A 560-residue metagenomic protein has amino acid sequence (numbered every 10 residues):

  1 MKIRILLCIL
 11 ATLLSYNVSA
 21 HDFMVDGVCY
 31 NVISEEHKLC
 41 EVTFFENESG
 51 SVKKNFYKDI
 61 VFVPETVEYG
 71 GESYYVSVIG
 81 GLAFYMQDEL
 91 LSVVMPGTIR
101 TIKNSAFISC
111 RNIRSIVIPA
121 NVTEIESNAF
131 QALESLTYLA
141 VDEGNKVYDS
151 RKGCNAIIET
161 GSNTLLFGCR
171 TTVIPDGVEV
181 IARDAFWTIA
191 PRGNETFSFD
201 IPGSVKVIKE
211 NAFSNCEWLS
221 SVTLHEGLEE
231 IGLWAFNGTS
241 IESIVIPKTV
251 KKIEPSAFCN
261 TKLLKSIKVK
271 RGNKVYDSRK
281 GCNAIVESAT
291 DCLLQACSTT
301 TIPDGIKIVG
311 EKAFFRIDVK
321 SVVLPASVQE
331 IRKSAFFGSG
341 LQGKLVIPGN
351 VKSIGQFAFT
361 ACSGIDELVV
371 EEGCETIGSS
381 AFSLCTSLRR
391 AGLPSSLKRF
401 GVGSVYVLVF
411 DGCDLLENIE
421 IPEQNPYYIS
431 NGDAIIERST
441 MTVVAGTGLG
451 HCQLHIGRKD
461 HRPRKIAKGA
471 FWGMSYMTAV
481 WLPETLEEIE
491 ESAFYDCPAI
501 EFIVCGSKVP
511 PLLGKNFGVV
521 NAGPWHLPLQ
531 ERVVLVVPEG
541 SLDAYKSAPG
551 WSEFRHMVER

Functional and structural regions predicted by a protein language model:
R4-L14: Sec-dependent N-terminal signal peptides
V18-D22, G27: Boundary at the C-terminal end of the N-terminal hydrophobic targeting segment
E35-H37, G50-V78, Q87-T101, C110-E124 (+16 more regions): Structural signature of tandem-repeat unit edges
E41-T43: Non-globular, low-complexity intrinsically disordered regions
G81-L82, K103-A106, S127-A129, D184-A185 (+10 more regions): Consensus positions within tandem repeat domains that build extended binding/scaffold surfaces
Q131, Y495, N516-A522: A structural signal for leucine-rich repeat
P549-E553: Helix-loop-beta element that forms the nucleotide-linked donor phosphate-binding surface in glycosyltransferases
